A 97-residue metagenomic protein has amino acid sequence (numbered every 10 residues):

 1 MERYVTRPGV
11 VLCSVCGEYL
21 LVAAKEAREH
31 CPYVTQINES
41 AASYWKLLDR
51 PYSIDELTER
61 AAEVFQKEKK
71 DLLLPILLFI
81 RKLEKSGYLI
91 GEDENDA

Functional and structural regions predicted by a protein language model:
M1-K46, G91-A97: Acidic, low-complexity/disordered tracts enriched in E/D and polar residues
Y33-A97: Long, charge-rich, low-complexity alpha-helical segments
